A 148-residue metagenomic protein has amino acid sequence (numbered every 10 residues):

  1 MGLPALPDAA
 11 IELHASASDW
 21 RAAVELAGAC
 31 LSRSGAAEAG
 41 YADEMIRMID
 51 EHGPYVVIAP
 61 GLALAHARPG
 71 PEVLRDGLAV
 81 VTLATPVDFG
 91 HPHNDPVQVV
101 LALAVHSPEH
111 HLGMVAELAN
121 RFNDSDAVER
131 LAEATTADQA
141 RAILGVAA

Functional and structural regions predicted by a protein language model:
M1-A148: Cytosolic covalent-transfer regions centered on His/Cys nucleophiles that carry phosphoryl or persulfide groups
